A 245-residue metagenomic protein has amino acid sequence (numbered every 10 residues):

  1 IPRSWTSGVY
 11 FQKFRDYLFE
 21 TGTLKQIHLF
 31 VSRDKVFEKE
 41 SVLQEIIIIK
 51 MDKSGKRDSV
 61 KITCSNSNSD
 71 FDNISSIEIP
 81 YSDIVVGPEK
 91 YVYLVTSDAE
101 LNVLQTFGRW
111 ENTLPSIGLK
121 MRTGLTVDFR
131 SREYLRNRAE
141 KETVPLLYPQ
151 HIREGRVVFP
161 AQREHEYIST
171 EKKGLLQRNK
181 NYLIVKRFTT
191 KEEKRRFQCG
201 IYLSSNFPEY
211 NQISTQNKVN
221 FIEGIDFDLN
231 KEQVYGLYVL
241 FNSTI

Functional and structural regions predicted by a protein language model:
I1-R122: Signature of N6-adenine DNA methyltransferases within the class I
F107-I245: Polybasic, glycine- and aromatic-enriched phosphate-binding surface used to engage nucleic acids
